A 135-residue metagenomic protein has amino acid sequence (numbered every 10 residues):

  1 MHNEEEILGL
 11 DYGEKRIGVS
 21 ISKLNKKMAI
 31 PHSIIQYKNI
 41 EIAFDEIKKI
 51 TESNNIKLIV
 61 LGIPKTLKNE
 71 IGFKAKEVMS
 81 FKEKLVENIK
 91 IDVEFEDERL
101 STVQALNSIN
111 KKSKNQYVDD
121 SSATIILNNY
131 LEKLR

Functional and structural regions predicted by a protein language model:
H2-L8, K15-R135: Phosphate- and other anionic-substrate recognition elements at nucleic-acid/protein interfaces
